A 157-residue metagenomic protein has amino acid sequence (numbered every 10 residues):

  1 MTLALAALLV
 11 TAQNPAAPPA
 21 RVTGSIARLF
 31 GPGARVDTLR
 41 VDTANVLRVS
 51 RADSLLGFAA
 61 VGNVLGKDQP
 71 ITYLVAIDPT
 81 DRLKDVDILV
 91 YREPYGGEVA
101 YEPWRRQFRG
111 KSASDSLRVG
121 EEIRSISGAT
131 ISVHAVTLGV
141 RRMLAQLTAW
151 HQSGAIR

Functional and structural regions predicted by a protein language model:
M1-L9: Bacterial N-terminal signal peptides
V10-H134, L138-R157: Flexible, solvent-exposed loop/hinge segments and secondary-structure transition points
